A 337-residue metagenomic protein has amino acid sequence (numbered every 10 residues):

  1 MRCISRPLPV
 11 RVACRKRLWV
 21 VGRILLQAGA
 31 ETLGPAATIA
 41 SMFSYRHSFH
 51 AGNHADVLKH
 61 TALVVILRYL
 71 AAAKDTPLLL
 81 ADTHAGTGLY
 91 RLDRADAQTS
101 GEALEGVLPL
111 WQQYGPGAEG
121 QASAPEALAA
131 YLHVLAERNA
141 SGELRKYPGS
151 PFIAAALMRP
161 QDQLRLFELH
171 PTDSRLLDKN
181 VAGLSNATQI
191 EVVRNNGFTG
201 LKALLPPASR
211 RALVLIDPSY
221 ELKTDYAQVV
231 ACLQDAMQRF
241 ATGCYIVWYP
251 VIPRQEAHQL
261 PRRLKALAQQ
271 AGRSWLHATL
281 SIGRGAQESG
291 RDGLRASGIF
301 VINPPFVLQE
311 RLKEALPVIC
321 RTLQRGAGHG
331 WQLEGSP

Functional and structural regions predicted by a protein language model:
P35, I39-P337: Class I S-adenosyl-L-methionine-dependent methyltransferase catalytic core
